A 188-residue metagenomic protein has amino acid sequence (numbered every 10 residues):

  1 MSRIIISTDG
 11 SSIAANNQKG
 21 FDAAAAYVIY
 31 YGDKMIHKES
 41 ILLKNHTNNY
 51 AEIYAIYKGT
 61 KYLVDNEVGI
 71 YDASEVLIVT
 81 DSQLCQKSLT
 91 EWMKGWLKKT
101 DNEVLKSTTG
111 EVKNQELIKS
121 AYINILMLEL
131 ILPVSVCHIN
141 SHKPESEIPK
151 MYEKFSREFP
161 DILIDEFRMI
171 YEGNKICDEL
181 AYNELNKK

Functional and structural regions predicted by a protein language model:
M1-Y50, Y62-D65, E147-Y152, K175 (+1 more regions): RNase H-like nuclease fold core
S11-N17, Y57-E172: RNase H catalytic domain
E52, I56: Short, conserved alpha-helix that lines the donor NDP-sugar binding/gating region of sugar-transfer enzymes
